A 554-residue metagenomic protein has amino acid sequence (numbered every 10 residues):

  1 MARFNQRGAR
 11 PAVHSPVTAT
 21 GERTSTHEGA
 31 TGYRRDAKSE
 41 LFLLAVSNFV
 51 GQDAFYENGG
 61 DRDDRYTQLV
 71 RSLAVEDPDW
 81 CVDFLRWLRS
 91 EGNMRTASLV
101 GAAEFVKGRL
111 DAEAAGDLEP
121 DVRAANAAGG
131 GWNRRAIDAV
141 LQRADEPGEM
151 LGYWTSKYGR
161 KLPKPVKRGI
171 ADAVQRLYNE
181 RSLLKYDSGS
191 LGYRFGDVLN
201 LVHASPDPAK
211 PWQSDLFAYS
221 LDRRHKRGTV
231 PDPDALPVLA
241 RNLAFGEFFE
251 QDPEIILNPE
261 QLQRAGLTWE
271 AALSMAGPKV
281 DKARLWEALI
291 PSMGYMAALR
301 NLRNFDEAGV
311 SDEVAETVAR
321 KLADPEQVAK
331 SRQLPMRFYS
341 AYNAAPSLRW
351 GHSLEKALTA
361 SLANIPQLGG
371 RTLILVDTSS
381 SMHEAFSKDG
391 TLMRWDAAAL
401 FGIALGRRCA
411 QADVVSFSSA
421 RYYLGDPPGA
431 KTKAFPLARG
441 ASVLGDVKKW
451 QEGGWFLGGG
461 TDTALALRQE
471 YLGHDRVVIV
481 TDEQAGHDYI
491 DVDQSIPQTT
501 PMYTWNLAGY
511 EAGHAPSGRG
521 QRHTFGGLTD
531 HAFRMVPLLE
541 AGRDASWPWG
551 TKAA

Functional and structural regions predicted by a protein language model:
A2-W395, A410-A554: Long lumenal/extracellular ectodomains of secretory and single-pass membrane proteins
A398: Hydrophobic (often cysteine-bearing) scaffold residues that line and stabilize catalytic clefts of nucleotide/cofactor
